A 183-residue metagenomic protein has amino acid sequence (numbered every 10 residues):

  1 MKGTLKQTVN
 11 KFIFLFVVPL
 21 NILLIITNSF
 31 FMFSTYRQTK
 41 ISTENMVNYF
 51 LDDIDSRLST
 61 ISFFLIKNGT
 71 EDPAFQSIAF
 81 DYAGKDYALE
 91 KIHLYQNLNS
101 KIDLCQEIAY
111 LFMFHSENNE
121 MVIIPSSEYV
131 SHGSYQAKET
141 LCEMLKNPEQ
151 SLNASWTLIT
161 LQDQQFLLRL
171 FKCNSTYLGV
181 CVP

Functional and structural regions predicted by a protein language model:
M1-R37: Extreme N-terminal signal-anchor transmembrane helix of membrane signaling/transducer proteins, especially in bacteria
T8, I41-D53, R57-P148: Extracytoplasmic/periplasmic sensory segments of membrane signal-transduction proteins
F31, E107-A109, L178: Envelope-exposed proteins and targeting segments
I123, S127-Y129, A154, F166-L168: Short beta-strand-initiation
H132-E139, L161-P183: Conserved beta-strands of PAS-like sensory domains
L145-E149, N153, V180-V182: Amphipathic, soluble alpha/beta structural segments
L152-L161: PAS and PAS-like sensory modules
